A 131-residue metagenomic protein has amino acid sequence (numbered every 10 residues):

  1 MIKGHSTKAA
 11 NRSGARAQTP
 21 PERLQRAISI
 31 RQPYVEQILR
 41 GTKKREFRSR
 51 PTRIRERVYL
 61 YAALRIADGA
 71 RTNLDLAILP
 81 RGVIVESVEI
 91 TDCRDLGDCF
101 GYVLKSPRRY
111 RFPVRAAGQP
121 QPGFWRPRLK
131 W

Functional and structural regions predicted by a protein language model:
I2-W131: Structured alpha/beta reader/binder surfaces that contact nucleic acids or chromatin modification marks
